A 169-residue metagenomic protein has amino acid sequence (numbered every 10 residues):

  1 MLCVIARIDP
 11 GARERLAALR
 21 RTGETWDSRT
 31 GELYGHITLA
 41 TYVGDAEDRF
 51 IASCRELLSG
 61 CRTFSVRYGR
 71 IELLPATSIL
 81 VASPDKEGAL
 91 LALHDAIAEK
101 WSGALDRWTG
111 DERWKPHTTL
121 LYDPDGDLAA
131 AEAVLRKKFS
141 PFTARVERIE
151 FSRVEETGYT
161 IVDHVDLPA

Functional and structural regions predicted by a protein language model:
M1-S65, E87-T143, T160-A169: Basic, often amphipathic N-terminal segments
I8-P10, P75-T77, V146: Residue-level signal for tight coil/turn positions that link beta-strands
T41, S83, R153: Pocket-edge structural micro-motifs
G69-T77, D111-P116, I149-Y159: Short proline/glycine- and acidic-rich turn/helix-capping motifs at secondary-structure junctions
T77-S78, L93: Short, conserved acidic/polar surface loops in the N-terminal third of protein domains
I79-K86: Short histidine-centered catalytic/ligand-binding loop motif
L135-K137, R145-V154: Low-complexity, intrinsically disordered Gly/Pro/Thr-rich segments
